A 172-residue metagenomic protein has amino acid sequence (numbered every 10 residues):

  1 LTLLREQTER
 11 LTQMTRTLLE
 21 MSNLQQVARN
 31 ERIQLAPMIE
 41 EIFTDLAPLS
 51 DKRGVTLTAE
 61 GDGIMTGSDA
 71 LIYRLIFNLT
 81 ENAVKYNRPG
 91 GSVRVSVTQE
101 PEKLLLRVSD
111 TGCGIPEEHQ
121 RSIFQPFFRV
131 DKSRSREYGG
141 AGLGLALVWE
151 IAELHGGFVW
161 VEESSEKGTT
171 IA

Functional and structural regions predicted by a protein language model:
L3-L11: Short alpha-helical segment of the dimerization/phosphotransfer core of two-component systems
E20, L24-E31, I64-A70: Conserved micro-motifs of the catalytic ATP-binding
L49-A59: Short conserved segments within the C-terminal catalytic ATPase subdomain
A83-V84: Short helix-loop "hinge" at the ATP-lid/N-box region of the Bergerat-fold HATPase_c
D110: Acidic ATP/Mg2+-coordinating residue in the GHKL
I115-R129: Short conserved segment of the HATPase_c
G156-G157: Conserved glycine-rich
